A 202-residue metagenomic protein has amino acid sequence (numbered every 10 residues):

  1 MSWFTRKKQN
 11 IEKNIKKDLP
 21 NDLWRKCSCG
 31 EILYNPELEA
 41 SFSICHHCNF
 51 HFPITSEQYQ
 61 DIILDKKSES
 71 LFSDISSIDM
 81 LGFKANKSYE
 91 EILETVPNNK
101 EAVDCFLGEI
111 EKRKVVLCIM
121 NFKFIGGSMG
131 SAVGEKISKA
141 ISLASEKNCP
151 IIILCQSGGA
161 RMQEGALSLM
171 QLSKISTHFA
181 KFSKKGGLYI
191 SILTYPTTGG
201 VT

Functional and structural regions predicted by a protein language model:
M1-I190, P196: Terminal-region recognition feature
T198-T202: Short glycine/serine/threonine-rich phosphate/pyrophosphate-binding segments that cradle anionic phosphate groups
